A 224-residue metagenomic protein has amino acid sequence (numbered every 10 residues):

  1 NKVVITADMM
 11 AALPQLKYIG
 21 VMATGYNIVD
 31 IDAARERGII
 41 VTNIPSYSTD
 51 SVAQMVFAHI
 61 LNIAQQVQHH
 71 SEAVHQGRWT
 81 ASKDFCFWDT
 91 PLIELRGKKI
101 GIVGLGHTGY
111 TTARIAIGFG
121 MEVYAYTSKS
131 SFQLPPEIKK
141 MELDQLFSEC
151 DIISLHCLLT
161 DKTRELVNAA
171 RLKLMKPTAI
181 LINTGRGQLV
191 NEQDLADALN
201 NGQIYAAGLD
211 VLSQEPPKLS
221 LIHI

Functional and structural regions predicted by a protein language model:
N1-T42, S148, N168: An N-terminal-biased, well-structured beta-alpha scaffold segment characteristic of Rossmann-like dinucleotide-binding
K2-V3, T24, D151, C157-L159 (+2 more regions): Short glycine-/small-residue-rich Rossmann-like dinucleotide-binding loops
A11, V29-E36, S130-E137, P217-L221: Short loop/helix-cap segments at secondary-structure boundaries that form the rim of catalytic
A11-Q15, L172-K176, A198-G202: Short, conserved loop/helix-junction motifs that constitute active-site signature segments in enzyme catalytic cores
V41, E122, T178-H223: Rossmann-like dinucleotide-binding domain for NAD(H)/NADP(H)
P45-K99: Phosphate-binding beta-alpha-beta segment of Rossmann-like dinucleotide-binding domains, i.e., the NAD(P)
C86-P177: Rossmann-like dinucleotide/phosphate-binding beta-alpha-beta segment
